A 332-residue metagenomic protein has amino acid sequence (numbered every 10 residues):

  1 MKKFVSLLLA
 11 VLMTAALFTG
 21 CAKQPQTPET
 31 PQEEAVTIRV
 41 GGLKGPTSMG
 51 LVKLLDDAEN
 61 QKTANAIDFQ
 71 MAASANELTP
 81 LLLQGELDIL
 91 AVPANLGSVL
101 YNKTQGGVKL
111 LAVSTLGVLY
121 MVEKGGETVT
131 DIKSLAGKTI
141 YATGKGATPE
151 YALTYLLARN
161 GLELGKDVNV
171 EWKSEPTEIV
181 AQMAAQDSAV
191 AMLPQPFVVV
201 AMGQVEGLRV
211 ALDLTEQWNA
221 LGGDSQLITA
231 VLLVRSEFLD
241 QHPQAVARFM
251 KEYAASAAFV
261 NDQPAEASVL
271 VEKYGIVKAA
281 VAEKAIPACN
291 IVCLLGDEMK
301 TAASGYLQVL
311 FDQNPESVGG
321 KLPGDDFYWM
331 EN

Functional and structural regions predicted by a protein language model:
M1-T37: Short, low-complexity disordered leader/linker segments with a strong preference for bacterial N-terminal type II
T27-G165, V170-W172, A189, Q195 (+1 more regions): Short, glycine-/small- and polar/acidic-enriched structural segments that line small-molecule recognition paths
G45, A72-N76, A91, T143-T148 (+5 more regions): Soluble non-cytosolic domains of exported or imported proteins
M49-D57, N76, P80, Q84 (+13 more regions): Solvent-exposed, polar/charged alpha-helical surfaces in well-ordered, non-transmembrane soluble domains, broadly
N60-A64, T215-S225, I291-K300: Short, solvent-exposed loop/beta-turn-alpha elements that line the ligand-binding surface or hinge of extracytoplasmic
N95-L96, T104, T177-L270: Pocket-lining segment of extracytoplasmic ligand-binding domains
L239-Q313: Secondary-structure end/capping motifs
S304, Q308-N332: Conserved C-terminal helix/tail region of periplasmic/extracytoplasmic solute-binding proteins
